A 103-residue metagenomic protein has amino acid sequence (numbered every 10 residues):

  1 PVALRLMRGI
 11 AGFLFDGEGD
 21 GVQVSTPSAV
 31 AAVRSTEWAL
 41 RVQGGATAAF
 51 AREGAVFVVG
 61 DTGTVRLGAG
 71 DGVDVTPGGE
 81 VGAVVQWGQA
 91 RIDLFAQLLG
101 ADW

Functional and structural regions predicted by a protein language model:
P1-G72, P77-W103: Flexible, surface-exposed loop/linker segments and immediately adjacent secondary-structure boundaries
